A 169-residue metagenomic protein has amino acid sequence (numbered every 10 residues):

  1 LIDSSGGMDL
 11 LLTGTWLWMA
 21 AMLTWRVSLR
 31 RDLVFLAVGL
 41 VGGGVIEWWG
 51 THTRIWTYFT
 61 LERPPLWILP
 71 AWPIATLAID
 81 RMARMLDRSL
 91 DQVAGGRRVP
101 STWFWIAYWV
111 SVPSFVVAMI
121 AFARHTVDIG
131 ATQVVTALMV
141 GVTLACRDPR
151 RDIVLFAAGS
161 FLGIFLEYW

Functional and structural regions predicted by a protein language model:
L1-W169: Aromatic-rich, lipid-facing transmembrane alpha helices and their immediate juxtamembrane interface loops in integral
